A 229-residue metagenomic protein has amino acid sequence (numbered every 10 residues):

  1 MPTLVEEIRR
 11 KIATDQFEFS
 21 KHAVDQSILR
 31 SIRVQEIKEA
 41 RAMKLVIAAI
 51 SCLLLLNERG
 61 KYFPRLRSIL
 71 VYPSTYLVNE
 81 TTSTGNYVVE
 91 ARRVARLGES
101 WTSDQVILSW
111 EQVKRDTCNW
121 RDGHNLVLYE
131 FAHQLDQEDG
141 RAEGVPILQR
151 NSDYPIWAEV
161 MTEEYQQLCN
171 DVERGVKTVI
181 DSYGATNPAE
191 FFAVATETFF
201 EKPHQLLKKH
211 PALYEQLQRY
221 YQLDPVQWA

Functional and structural regions predicted by a protein language model:
M1-I37: Ribonuclease/tRNase effector modules and their secretory precursors
L4, A23, R33-I37, G123 (+3 more regions): Amphipathic alpha-helical interface surfaces
I28-S31, L126, F131, E190-F200: Hydrophobic/aromatic-rich, well-ordered segments within soluble, folded domains that form packed cores
K44-N57, F63, S74-R121, E138-A229: Metalloprotease/metallohydrolase-associated module, dominated by Zn2+-dependent proteases
R67-I69: Extended, charge-biased low-complexity segments that typically form long amphipathic alpha-helices/coiled-coils
N119-D136: Short alpha-helix carrying the canonical HExxH Zn2+-binding catalytic motif
